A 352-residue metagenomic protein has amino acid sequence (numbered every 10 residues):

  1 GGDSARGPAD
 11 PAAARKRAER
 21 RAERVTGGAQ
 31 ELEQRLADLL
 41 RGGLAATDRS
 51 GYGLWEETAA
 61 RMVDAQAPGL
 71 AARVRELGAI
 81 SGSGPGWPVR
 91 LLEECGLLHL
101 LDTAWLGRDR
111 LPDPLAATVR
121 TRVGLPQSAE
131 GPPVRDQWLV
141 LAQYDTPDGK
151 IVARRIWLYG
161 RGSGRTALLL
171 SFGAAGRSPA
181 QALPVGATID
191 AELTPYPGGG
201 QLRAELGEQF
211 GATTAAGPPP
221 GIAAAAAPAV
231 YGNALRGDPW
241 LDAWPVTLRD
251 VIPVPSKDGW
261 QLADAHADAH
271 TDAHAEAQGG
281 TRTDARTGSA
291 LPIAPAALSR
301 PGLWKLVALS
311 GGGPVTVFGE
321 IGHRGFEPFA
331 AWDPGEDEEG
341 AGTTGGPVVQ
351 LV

Functional and structural regions predicted by a protein language model:
G2-V119: Extended alpha-helical scaffolds
R61-Q66, L70-G107, A117, T121-Y144 (+3 more regions): Long, compositionally biased intrinsically disordered terminal regions
G149-I151: Short, surface-exposed loop/turn motifs at beta-strand boundaries within globular domains
H270-Q278: Intrinsically disordered, low-complexity repeat regions of secreted/extracellular protein precursors
